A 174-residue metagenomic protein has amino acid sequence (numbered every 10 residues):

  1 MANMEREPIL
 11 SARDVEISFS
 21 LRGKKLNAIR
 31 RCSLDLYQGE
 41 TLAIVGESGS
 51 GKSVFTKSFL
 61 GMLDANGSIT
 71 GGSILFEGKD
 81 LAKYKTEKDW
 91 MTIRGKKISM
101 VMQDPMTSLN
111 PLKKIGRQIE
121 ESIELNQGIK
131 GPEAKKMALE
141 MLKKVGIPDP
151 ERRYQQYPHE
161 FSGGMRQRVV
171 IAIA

Functional and structural regions predicted by a protein language model:
M1-A174: ABC transporter nucleotide-binding domains
